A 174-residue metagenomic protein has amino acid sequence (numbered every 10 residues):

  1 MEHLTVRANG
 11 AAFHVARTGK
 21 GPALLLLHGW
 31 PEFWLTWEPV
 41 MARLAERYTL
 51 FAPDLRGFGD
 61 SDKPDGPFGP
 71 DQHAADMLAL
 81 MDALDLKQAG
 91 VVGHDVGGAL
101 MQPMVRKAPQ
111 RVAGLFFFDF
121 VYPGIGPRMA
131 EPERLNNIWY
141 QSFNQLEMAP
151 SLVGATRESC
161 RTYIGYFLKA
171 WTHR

Functional and structural regions predicted by a protein language model:
M1-A12: N-terminal cap/lid segment of alpha/beta-hydrolase-fold proteins
E2, K20, E32, E38 (+4 more regions): Glutamate identity and glutamate-enriched acidic tracts
N9, L44-E46, D85: Short, structurally constrained coil/turn elements that cap an alpha-helix or connect an alpha-helix to the following
A11-F13, A23, F51, F58-D60 (+2 more regions): Flexible "cap/lid" subdomain of the alpha/beta-hydrolase fold that forms the substrate-access gate
H14-D62: Conserved HGGG/HGGXW glycine-rich cap/lid loop of the alpha/beta-hydrolase fold
